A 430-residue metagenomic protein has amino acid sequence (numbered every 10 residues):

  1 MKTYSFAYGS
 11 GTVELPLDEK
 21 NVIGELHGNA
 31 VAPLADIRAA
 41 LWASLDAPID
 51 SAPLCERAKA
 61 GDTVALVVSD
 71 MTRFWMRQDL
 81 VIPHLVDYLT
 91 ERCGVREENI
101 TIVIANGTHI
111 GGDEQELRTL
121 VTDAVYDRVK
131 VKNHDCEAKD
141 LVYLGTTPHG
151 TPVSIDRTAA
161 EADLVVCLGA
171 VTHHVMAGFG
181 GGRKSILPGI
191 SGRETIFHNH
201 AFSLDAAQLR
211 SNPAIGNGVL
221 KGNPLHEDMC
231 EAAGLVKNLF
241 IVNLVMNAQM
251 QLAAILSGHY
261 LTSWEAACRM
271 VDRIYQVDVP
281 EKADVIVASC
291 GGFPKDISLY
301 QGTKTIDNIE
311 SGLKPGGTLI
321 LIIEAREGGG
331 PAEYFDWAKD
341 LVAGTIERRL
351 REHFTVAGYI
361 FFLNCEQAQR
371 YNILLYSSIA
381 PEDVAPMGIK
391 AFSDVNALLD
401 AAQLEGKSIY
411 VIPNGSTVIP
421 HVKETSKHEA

Functional and structural regions predicted by a protein language model:
M1-A43: N-terminal amphipathic/basic leader segments beginning at the initiator methionine
T63-W75, T101-T108, V287-S289: Short glycine-rich or small-residue beta-strand-to-loop segments that form or flank ligand, phosphate, metal/Fe-S
W75-V95, G302-L313: Histidine-anchored nucleotide/phosphate-binding helix
E97-G107, N243, T318-I323, N372-S377: Short internal beta-strands
G111-F179: An acidic, phosphate/nucleotide-engaging active-site surface
S211-F293: Membrane-embedded hairpin module used as a gating/binding unit in multi-pass transport and secretion proteins
D296-L374: C-terminal catalytic subdomain
G358-S416, K423-T425: Internal helix-turn-beta structural module
